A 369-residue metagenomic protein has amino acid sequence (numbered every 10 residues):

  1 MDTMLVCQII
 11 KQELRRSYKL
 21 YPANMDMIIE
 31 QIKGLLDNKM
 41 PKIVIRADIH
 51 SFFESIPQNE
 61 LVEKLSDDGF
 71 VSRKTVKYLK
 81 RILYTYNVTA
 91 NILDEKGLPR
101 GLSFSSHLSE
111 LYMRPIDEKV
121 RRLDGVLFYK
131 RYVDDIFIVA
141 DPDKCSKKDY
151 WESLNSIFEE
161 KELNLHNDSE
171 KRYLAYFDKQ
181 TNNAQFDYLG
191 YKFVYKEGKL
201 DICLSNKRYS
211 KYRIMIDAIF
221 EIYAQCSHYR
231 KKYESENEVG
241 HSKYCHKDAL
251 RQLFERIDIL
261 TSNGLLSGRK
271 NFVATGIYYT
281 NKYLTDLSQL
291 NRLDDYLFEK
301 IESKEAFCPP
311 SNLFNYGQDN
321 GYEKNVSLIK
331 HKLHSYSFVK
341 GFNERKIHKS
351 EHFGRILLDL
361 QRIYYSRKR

Functional and structural regions predicted by a protein language model:
M4-Q8, Q12, L20-A23, E30-L35 (+2 more regions): Right-hand nucleic-acid polymerase module
E13-S17, K64-D68, S153, I157-K161 (+1 more regions): Conserved short hydrophobic interaction patches
S17-M25, R73-K74: Short secondary-structure capping/junction motifs at helix and strand boundaries
Y18, E54-P57, K196-E197: Short helix/loop capping segments that flank catalytic or ligand/cofactor-binding pockets
N24-M27, P142: Alpha-helix N-cap recognition
L36-V133, F137-S153, I157, A175-Q180 (+1 more regions): Conserved polymerase palm-domain catalytic core
L163-E170: Conserved short beta-strand edge segments in small beta-sheet-based binding/regulatory domains
